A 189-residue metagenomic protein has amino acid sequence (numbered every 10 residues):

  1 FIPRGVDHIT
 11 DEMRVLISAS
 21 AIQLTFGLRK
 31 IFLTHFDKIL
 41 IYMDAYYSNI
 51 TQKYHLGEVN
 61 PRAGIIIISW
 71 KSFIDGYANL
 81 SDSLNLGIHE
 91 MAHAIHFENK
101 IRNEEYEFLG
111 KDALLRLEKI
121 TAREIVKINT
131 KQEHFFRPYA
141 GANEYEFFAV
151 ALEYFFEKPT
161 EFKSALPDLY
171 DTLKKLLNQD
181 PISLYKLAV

Functional and structural regions predicted by a protein language model:
F1-A19, F32-L33, D37-L40: Propeptide-to-catalytic entry region of secreted or membrane-anchored zinc metalloproteases
I2-P3, R14, S18-F26, Y46-S81 (+1 more regions): Metalloprotease/metallohydrolase-associated module, dominated by Zn2+-dependent proteases
R29: Surface-exposed acidic, glycine-flexible loop patches that form ligand/cofactor-binding and adhesion interfaces
D37-I41, I65-I68: Juxtacatalytic substrate-recognition/specificity segment
N79-H96: Short alpha-helix carrying the canonical HExxH Zn2+-binding catalytic motif
